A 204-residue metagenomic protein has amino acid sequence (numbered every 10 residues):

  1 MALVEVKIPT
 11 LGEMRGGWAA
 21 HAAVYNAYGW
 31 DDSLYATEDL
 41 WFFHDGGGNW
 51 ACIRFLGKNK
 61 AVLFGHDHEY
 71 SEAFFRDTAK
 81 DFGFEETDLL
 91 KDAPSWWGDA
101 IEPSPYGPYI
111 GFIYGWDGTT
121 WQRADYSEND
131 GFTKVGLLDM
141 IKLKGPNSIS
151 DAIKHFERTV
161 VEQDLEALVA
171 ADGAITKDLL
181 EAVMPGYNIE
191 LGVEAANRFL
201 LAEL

Functional and structural regions predicted by a protein language model:
M1-G48, G57-K58, A73-L204: N-terminal domain-onset segments
K60-V62: Primarily extracytoplasmic ectodomains and periplasmic/lumenal surface modules that are beta-strand-rich
G65-A73: Short, solvent-exposed aromatic-acidic interface loops
